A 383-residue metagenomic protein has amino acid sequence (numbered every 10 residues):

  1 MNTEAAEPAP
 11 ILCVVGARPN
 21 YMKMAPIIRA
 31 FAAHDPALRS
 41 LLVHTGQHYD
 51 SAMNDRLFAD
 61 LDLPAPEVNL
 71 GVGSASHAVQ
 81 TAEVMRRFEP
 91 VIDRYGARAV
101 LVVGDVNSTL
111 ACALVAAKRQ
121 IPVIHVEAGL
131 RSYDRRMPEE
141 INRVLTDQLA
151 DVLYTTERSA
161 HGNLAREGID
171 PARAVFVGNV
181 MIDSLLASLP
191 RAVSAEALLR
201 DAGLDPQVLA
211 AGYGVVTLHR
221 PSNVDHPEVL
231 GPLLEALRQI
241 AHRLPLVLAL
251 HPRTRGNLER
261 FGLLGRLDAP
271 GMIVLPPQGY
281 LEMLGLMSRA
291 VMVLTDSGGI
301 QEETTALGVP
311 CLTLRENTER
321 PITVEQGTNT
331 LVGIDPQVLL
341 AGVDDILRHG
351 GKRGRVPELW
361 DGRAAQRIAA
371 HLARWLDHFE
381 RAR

Functional and structural regions predicted by a protein language model:
M1-G46: N-terminal subdomain of nucleotide-sugar transferases
L12-V15, Y21-A32, L57, N69-P171: Active-site and donor-binding regions of nucleotide-sugar-utilizing enzymes
A37-Q80, R87: Conserved nucleotide-sugar phosphate-binding/catalytic loop shared by glycosyltransferases and other
Q47, D55, V193-R289: Donor-nucleotide binding loops and adjacent catalytic segments primarily of GT-B fold Leloir glycosyltransferases
H48-A52, G71, L149-H226, V332: A nucleotide-sugar donor-handling region in carbohydrate enzymes
V102-V103, L114, L153, L286-T323: A donor-sugar binding/catalytic signature common to diverse glycosyltransferases and related nucleotide-sugar
A306-P336, L340-L347: Catalytic binding pocket for nucleotide-activated donors in carbohydrate/polymer assembly enzymes
R348-R383: C-terminal amphipathic helix plus adjacent low-complexity, charged tail appended to glycosyltransferase catalytic
